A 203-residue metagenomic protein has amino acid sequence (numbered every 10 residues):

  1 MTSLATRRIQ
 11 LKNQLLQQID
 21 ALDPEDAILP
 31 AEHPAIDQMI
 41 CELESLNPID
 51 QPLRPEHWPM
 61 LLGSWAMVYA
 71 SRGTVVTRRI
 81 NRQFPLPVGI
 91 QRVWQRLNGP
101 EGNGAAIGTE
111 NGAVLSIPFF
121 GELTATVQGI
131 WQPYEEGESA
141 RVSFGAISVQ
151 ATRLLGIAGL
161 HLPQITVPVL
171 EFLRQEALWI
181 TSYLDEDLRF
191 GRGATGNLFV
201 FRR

Functional and structural regions predicted by a protein language model:
T2-R203: Soluble ligand-binding/transfer domains with enclosed cavities or grooves
